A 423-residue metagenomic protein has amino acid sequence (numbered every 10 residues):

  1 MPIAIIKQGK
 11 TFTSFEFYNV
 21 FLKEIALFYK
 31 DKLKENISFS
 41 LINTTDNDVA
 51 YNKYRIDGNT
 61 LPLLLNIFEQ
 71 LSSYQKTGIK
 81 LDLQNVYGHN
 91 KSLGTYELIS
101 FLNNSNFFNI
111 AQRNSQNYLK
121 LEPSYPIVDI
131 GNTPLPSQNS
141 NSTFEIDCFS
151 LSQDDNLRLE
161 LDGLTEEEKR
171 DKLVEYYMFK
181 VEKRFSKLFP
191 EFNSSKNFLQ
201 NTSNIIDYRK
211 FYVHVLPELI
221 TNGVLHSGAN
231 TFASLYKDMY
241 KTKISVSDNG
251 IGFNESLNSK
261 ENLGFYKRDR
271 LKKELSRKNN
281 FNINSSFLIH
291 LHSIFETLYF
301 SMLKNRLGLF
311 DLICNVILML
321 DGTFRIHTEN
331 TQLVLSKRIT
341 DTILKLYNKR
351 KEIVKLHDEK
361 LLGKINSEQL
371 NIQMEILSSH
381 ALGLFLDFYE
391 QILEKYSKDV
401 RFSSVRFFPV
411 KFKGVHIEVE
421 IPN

Functional and structural regions predicted by a protein language model:
M1-I5, E16-L22, A26, S259-N423: Flexible, glycine-/charge-rich segments associated with ATP-binding catalytic modules
P2-Q112, K360-N423: N-terminal assembly/transducer modules of large multi-domain enzymes, emphasizing dimerization/partner-binding
R55, F189-E218: Conserved short strand/loop->alpha-helix "switch" segment adjacent to the catalytic nucleotide/phosphoryl-transfer site
L102-T133: A glycine-rich helix N-cap at a beta->alpha junction
I206-M239, L309-L318: Conserved ATP-binding N-box helix of the HATPase_c
Y240-I244, V415: Short beta-strand element(s) in the Bergerat
D248: Acidic ATP/Mg2+-coordinating residue in the GHKL
I251: Glycine-rich G1-box
